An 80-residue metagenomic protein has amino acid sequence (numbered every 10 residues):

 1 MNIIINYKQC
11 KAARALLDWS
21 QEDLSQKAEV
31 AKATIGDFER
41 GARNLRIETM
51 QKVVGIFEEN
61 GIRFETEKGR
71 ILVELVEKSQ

Functional and structural regions predicted by a protein language model:
M1-A15, V54: A short, Lys/Arg-rich alpha-helix, primarily the initiator
C10, Q21, M50: Generic structural marker for isolated residues within well-ordered, non-membrane alpha-helices of soluble domains
A15, I47, E58-Q80: Short, charged recognition helix plus adjacent turn of helix-turn-helix-like nucleic-acid-binding domains
D18, A42-I56: Short, basic-rich loop-to-helix N-cap that marks the start of a DNA-contacting helix
D18-G36: Short alpha-helical DNA-recognition segment
A31, A42, N60: The DNA-recognition helices of helix-turn-helix-type DNA-binding domains
